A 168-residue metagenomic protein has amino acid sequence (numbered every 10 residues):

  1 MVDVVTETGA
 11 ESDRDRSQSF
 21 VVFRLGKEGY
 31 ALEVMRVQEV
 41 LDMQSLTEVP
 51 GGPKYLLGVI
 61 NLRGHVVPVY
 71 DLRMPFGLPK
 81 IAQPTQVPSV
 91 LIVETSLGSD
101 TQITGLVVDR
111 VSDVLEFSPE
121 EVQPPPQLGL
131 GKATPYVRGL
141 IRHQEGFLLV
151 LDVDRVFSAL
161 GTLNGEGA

Functional and structural regions predicted by a protein language model:
M1-A168: An acidic, low-aromatic, low-complexity terminal/linker signal
